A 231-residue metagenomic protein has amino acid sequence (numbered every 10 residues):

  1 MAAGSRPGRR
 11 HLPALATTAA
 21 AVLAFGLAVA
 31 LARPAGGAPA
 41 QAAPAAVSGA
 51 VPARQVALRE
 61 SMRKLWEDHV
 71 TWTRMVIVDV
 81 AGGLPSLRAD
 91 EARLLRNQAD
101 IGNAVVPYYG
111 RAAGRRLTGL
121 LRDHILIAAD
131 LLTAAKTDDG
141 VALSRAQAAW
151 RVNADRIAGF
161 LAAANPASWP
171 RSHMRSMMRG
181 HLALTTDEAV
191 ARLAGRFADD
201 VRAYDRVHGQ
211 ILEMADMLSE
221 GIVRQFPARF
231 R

Functional and structural regions predicted by a protein language model:
A2-A19: N-terminal export and membrane-targeting signals
T17-A30: Bacterial N-terminal signal peptides
L27-A46: C-terminal region of N-terminal signal peptides and the immediate post-cleavage residues of exported proteins
A40, D199, A203-R231: A cross-kingdom marker for long, charged
P44-A92: Immediate post-signal-peptide N-terminus of mature secreted/exported proteins
S48-Q55, D79-R88, G110-G114, D139-L143 (+2 more regions): Alpha-helical rod/repeat scaffolding segments in eukaryotic adaptors/tethers and long-chain four-helix cytokines
T73, D79-L161, V207-I211, G221: Alpha-helical segments in soluble extracytoplasmic regions
R116-K136, S168-R196: Long, amphipathic, charge-rich alpha-helical segments that form helical bundles/coiled-coils
